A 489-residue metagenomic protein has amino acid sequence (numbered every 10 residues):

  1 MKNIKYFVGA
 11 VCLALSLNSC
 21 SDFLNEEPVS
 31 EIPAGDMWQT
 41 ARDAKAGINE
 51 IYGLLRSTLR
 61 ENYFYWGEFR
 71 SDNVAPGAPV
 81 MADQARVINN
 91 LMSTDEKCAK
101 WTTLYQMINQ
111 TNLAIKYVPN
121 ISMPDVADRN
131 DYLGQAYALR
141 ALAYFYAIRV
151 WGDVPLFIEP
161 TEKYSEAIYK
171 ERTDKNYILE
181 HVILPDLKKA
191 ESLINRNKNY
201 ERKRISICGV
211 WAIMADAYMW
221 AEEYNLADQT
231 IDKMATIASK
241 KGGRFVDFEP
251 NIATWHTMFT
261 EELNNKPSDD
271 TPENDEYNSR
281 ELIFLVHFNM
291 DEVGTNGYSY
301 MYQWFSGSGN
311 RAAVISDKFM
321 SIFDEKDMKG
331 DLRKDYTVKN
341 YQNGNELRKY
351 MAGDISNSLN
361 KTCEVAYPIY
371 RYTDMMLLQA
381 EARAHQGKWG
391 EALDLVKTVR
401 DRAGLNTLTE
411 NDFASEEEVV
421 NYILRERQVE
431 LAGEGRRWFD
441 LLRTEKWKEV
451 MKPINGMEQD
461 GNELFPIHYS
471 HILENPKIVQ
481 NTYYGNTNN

Functional and structural regions predicted by a protein language model:
K2-I4, V8, C20-G67, L113 (+2 more regions): Acidic, glycine-rich segments characteristic of secretory precursors and extracytoplasmic regions
C20, A41-R42, Y52, R60 (+8 more regions): Long, intrinsically disordered, low-complexity segments
T40-L59, V80-W151, T173-I178, L187-Y200 (+4 more regions): Conserved, well-structured interaction surfaces
N62-A78, F157-E159, N195-I213, M219-Y298 (+1 more regions): Short, surface-exposed recognition loops and adjoining beta-strand edges that mediate ligand/DNA contacts, enriched
P79, A85-I88, D317-Y372: Flexible, polar/acidic helix-loop-strand segments at domain edges
